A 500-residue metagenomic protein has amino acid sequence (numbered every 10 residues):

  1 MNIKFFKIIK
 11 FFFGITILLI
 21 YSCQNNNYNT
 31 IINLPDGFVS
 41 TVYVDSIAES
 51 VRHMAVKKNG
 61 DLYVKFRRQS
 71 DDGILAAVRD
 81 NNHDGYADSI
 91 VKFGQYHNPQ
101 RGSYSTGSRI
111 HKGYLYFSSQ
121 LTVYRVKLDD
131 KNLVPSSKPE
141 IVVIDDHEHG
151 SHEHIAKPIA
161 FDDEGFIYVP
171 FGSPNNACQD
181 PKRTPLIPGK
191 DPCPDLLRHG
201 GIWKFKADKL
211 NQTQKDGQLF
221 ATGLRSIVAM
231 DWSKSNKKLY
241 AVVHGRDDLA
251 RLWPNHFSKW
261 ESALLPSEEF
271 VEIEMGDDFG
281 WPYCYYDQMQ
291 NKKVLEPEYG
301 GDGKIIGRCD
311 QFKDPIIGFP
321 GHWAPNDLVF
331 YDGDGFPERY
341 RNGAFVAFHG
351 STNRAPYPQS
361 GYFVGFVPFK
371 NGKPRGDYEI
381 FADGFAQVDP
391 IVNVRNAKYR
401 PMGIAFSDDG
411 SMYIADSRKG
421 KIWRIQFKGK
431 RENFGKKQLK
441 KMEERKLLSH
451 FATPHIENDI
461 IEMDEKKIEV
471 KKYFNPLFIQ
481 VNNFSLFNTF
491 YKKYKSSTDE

Functional and structural regions predicted by a protein language model:
N27-D36, E49, A156, S173-K215 (+5 more regions): Beta-propeller domain segments
V42-R67, A324-D327, V346: Beta-strand-rich domains and repeat architectures in extracellular enzymes and scaffolds, especially beta-propellers
Y43-I47, K92-Q100, V143-G150, L219-T222 (+3 more regions): Surface loop/turn motifs at the tips and blade-to-blade linkers of beta-strand repeat domains
M54, S108, I159, I227-M230 (+2 more regions): Hydrophobic core register within WD40 beta-propeller blades
D61-K65, Y114-F117, F166-P170, K238-V242 (+2 more regions): Conserved beta-propeller blade signature
R67-Q69, Q120-T122, L128, G172-P174 (+4 more regions): Short loop/turn segments immediately following the C-termini of beta-strands
N82-S89, L133: Acidic, glycine-anchored loop motifs typical of Ca2+
Y96-T106, L121-A160: Asp-box/WD-like beta-propeller blade repeats and closely related beta-sheet repeat scaffolds
